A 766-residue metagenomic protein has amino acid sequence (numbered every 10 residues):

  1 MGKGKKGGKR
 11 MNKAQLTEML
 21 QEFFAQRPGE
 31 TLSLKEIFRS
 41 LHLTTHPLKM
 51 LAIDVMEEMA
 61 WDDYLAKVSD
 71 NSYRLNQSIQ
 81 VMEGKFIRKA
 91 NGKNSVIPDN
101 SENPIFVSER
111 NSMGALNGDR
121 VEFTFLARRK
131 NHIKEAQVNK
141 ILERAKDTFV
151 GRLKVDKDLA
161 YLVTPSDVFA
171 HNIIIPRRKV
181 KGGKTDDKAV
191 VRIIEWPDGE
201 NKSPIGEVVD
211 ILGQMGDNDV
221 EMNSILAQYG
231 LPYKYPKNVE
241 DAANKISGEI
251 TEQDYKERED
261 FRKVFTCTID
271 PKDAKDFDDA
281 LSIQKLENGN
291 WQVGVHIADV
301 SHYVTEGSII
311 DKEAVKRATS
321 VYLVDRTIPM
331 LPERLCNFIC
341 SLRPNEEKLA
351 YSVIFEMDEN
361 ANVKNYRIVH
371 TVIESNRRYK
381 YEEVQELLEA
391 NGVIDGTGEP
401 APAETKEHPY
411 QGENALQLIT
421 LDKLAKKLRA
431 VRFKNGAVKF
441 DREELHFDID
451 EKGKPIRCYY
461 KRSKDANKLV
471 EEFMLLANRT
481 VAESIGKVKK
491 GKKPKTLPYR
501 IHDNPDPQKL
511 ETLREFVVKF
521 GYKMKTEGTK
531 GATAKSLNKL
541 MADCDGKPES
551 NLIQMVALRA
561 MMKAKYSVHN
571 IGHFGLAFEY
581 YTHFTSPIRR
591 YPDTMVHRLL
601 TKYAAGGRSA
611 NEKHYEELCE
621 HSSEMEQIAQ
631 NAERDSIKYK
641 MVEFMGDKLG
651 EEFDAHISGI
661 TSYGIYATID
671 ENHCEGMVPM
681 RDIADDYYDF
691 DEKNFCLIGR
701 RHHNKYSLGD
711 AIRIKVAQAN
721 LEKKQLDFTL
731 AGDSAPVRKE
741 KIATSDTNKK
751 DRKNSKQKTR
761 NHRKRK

Functional and structural regions predicted by a protein language model:
M1-A14, Y687-C696, A731-K766: Acidic, low-complexity intrinsically disordered tails
G2-G294, S301-E347, R378, Q385-E386 (+3 more regions): Charge-lined substrate channels and their catalytic hotspots, especially those that engage the 3′ end of RNA
K9-A14, M19, E30-T31, S707-Q718 (+2 more regions): Intrinsically disordered, low-complexity mixed-charge segments
R39, V190, E195-P197, Q214 (+7 more regions): Electropositive polyanion-binding surfaces
F86-R88, L153, I657-G659, Q718-N720: Non-cytosolic beta-sheet module surface loops
P98, T164, D358, D450 (+4 more regions): Acidic/polar residues at beta-strand termini and the immediately following turn/coil
N103-S108, F169-I175, H673-F690, R738-K741: A short macromolecule-binding patch
L576-H583, K693-R701: Short beta-alpha connecting loops at secondary-structure transitions that line or flank enzyme active sites
